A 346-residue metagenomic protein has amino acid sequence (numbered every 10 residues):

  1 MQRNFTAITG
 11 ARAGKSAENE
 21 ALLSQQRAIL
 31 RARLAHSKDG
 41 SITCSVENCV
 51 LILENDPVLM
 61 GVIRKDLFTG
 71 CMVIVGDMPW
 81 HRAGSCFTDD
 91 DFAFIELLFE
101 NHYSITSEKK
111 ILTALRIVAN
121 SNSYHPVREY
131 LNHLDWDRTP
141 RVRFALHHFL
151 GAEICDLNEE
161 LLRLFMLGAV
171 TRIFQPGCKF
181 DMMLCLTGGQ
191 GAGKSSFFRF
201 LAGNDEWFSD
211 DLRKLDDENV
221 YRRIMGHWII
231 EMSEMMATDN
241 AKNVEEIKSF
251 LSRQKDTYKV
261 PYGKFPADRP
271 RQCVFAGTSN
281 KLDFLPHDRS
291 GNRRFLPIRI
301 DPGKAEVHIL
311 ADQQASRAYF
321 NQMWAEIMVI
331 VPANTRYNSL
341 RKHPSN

Functional and structural regions predicted by a protein language model:
M1, K194, F275-A276: Short alpha-helix boundary/capping motifs
M1-P140, D156-E160: N-terminal nucleic-acid engagement/recognition segments and initiation subdomains in replication, restriction
R3, R12, R27, R31-R33 (+18 more regions): Arginine residue identity/basic-tract feature
E100-Y103, K109-H125, K179, E206-D210 (+4 more regions): Feature primarily recognizes SF3-like P-loop helicase cores of small DNA viruses
V118-M225, I229: P-loop NTPase catalytic core of nucleic-acid-dependent motor ATPases
F198, I247-K248: Short amphipathic alpha-helical segments and helix-helix/interface helices
